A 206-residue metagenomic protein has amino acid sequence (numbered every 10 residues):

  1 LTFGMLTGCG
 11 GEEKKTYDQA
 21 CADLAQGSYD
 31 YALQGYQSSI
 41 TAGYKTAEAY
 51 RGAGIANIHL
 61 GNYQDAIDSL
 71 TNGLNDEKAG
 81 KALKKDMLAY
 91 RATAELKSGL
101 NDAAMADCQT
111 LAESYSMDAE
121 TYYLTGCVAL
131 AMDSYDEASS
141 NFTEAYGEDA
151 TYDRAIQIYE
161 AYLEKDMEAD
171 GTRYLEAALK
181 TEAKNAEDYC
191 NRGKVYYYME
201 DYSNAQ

Functional and structural regions predicted by a protein language model:
K14-A42, H59: Alpha-helical segment of the N-proximal tetratricopeptide repeat
K14-K15, E48, A82-D86, E120 (+2 more regions): Start-of-helix register in tetratricopeptide repeats
A25-Q26, H59-L60, K97-S98, A131-M132 (+2 more regions): Register position in tetratricopeptide repeats
Y44, K78, A82, Y115-M117 (+2 more regions): Short coil turns that delineate tetratricopeptide repeat
G52, H59, D86-Y90, L124 (+2 more regions): Canonical tetratricopeptide repeat
